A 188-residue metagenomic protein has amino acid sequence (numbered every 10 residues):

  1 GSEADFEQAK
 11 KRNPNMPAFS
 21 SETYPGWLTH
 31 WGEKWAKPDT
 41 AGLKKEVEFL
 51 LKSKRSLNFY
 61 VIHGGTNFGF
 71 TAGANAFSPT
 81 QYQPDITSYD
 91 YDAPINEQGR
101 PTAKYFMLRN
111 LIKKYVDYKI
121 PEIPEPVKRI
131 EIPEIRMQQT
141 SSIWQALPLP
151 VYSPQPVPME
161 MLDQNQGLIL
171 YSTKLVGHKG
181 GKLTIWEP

Functional and structural regions predicted by a protein language model:
G1-F59: Substrate-binding/catalytic cleft of secreted carbohydrate-active enzymes, primarily glycoside hydrolases
S21-G26, F49-N58, I62-P188: Carbohydrate-binding surfaces of carbohydrate-active enzymes
